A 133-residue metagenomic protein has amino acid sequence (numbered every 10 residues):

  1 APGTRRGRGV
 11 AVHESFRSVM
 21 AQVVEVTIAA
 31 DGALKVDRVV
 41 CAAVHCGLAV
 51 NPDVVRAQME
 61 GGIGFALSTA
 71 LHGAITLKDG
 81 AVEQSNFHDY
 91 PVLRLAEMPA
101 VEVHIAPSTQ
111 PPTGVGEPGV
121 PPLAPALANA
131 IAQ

Functional and structural regions predicted by a protein language model:
A1-Q133: Cofactor-binding beta-sheet edge motifs in enzyme active sites
